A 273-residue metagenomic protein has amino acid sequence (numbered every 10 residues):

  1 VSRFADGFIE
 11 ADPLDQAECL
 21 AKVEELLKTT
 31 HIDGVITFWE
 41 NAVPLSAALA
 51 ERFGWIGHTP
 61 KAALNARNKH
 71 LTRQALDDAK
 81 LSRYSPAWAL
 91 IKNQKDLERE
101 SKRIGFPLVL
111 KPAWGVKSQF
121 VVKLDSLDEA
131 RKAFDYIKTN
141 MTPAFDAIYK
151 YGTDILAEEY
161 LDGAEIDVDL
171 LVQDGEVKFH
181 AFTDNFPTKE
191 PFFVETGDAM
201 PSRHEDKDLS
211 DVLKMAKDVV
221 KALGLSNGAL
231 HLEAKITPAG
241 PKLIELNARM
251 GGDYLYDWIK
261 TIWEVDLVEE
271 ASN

Functional and structural regions predicted by a protein language model:
V1-A62, K95, N273: ATP-binding N-terminal substructure of ATP-dependent carboxylate-amine bond-forming enzymes
S2-R3, L110-G115, F193: Short, flexible turn/loop "capping" segments at secondary-structure junctions
L14-D15, E40-N41, R67, A89-K95 (+1 more regions): Short beta->alpha linker loops
E51-F120, T139-F145: A conserved helix-loop-beta module that forms one wall/lid of the active-site cleft in ATP-utilizing catalytic domains
S82-A87, P107-L110, D125-D162, T183 (+2 more regions): Conserved ATP-binding module of the ATP-grasp superfamily
D128, E159-L225, A229, I236 (+2 more regions): ATP-dependent carboxylate/phosphate-activation module, predominantly the ATP-grasp catalytic core and closely related
A147-Y149, N227-L232: Flexible, glycine/charged-enriched surface loops at secondary-structure junctions
